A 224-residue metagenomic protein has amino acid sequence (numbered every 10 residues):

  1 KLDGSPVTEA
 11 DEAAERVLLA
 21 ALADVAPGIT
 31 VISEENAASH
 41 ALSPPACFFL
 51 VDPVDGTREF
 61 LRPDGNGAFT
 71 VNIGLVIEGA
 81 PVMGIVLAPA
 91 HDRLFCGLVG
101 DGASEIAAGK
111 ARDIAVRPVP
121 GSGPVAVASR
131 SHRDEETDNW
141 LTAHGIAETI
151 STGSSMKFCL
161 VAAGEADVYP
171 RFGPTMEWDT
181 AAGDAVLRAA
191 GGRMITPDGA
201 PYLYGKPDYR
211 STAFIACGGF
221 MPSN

Functional and structural regions predicted by a protein language model:
K1-V54, E135, N139-A143, A200 (+1 more regions): N-terminal subdomain of lithium-sensitive/metallo-dependent phosphomonoesterases centered on the IMPase/IPPase/PAP
D11, L22, T57, A88 (+4 more regions): Residue-level signal for inorganic ion chemistry
E12, R16, E35, P53-G56 (+6 more regions): Generic detector of well-ordered alpha-helical packing
A23, S39-L42, P63, V86 (+3 more regions): Short secondary-structure boundary/capping segments
T30, G145-E148, R193: Conserved beta-strand segments of alpha/beta enzyme cores
P45-V86: Glycine-rich active-site/cofactor-binding loop and its immediate structural neighborhood
N72-C159, S211-N224: Acidic beta-strand-loop-alpha-helix segment within the catalytic core of divalent metal-dependent phosphate-processing
N139-A143, F158-N224: Oxyanion/phosphate-interacting regions
